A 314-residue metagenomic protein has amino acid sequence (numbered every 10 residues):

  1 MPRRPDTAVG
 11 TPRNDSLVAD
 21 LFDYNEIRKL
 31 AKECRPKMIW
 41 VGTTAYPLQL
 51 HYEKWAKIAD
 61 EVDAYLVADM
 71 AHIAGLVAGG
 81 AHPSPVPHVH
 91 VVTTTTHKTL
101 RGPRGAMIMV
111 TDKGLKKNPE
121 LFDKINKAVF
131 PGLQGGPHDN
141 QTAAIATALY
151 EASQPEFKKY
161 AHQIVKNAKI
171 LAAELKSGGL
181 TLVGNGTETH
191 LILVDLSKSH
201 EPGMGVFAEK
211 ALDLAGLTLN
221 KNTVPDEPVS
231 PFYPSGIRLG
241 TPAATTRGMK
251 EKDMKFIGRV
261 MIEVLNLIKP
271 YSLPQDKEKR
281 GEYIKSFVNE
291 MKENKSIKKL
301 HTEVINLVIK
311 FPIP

Functional and structural regions predicted by a protein language model:
M1-T7, D15-G179: Conserved PLP-enzyme active-site core in the AAT-like
P36, F122-K127, T142, A146-A152 (+4 more regions): Short acidic (Asp/Glu) and glycine-rich catalytic loops that position anionic groups and cofactors
H51-K54, M204, D253: Residues at alpha-helix caps and immediate loop-helix transition turns in enzyme cores, especially N- and C-cap
V91, K98, D112-L115, P131 (+6 more regions): Short, well-ordered loop/turn and helix-capping segments at boundaries between secondary-structure elements and domains
T95-L100, G136-Q141, P228-T241, P312: Conserved phosphate/anionic-ligand binding catalytic regions in large, soluble enzymes, centered on
K166, P231-P314: PLP-dependent enzyme catalytic core of the Aspartate aminotransferase-like
T181-E251: Conserved PLP-binding catalytic core of the aspartate aminotransferase-like
